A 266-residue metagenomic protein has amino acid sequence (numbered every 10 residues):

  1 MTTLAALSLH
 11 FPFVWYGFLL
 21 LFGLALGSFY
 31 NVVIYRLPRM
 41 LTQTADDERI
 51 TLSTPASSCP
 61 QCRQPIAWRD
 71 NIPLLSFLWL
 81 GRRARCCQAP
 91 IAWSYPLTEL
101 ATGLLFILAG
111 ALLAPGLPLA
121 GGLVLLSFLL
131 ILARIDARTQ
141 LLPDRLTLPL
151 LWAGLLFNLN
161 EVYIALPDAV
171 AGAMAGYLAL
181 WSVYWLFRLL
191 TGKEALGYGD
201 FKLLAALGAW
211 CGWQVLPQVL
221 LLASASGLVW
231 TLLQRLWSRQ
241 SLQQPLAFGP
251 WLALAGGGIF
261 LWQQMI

Functional and structural regions predicted by a protein language model:
T2-W15, I107-A120, F157-A169, A209-Q218 (+1 more regions): Helix-coil boundary and interhelical linker segments in multi-pass alpha-helical membrane proteins
L7, P12-S28, R36, S182 (+3 more regions): Alpha-helical transmembrane segments
P12-L20, Y95, E99, P118 (+6 more regions): Residue-level signature of transmembrane alpha-helical entry/exit and packing/kink sites in multi-pass membrane
V32, R36-S94: Membrane-proximal soluble regions of multi-pass membrane proteins
Q43, A84-Y95, R134-L148, L186-G199 (+1 more regions): Interhelical loop and helix-boundary elements at the membrane-water interface of polytopic inner-membrane proteins
F77-P118: Short microdomains enriched in Cys/His and/or Lys/Arg
T98-L105, L146-A153, F201-L203, F248-A253: Core segments of transmembrane alpha-helices that mediate helix-helix packing or line hydrophobic substrate/ligand
L119-S226: Functional transmembrane core segments of multi-pass inner-membrane proteins
